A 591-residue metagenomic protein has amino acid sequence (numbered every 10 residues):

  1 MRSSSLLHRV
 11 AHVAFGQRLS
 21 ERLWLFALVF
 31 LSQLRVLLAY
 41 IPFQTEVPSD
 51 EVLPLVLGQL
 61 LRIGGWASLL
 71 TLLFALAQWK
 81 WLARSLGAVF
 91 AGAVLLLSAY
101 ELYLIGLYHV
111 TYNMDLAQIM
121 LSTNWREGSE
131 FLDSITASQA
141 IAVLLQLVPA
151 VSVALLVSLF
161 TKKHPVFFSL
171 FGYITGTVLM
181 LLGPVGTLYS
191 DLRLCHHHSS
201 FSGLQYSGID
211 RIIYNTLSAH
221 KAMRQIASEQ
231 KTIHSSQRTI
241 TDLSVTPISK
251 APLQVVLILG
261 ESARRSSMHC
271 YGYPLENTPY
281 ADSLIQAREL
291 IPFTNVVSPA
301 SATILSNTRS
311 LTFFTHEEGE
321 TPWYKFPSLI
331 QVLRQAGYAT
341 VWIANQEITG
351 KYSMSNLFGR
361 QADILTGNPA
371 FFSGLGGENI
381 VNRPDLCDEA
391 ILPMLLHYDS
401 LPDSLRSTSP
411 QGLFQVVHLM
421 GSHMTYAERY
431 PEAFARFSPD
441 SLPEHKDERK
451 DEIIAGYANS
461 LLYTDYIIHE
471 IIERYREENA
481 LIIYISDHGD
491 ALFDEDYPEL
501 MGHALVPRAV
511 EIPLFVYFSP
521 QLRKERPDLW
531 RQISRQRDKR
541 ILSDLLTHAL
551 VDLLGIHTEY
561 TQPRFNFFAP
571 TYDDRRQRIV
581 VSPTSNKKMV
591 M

Functional and structural regions predicted by a protein language model:
R2, R9-L28, R84, S158-L159 (+7 more regions): Membrane-interface soluble catalytic domains
R2-Q205: Transmembrane and membrane-interface helices of multi-pass, inner-membrane envelope-modifying transferases
G183-L257, S262-L442, E511, L542-D573: Active-site-proximal alpha/beta segments of enzymes that process anionic O-linked groups
V256, S460-L500, L550-V551: Metal-dependent active-site segment of extracytoplasmic phospho-/sulfohydrolases and closely related
G272-E276, A480-R526, P563: Histidine-centered active-site microenvironments of extracellular/periplasmic hydrolases and transferases
F313, L375-I380, E452-I453, D528-S534: Flexible glycine/proline-enriched surface loops and loop-helix/loop-strand junctions
W342-A344, F414-G421, A458-L461, L481-S486 (+1 more regions): Short beta-strand segments
E432-A455, D528-Q532: A solvent-exposed, charged loop/short amphipathic helix patch at secondary-structure junctions
